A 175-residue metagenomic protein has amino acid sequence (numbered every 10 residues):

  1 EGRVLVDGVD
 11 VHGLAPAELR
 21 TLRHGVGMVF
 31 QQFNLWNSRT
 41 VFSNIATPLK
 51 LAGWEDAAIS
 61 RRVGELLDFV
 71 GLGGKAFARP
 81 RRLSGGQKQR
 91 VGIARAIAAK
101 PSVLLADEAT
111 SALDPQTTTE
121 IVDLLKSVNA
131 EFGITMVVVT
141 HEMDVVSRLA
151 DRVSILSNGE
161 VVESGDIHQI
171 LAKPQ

Functional and structural regions predicted by a protein language model:
R79-L83, Q87: Conserved ABC ATPase signature
K100: Conserved catalytic motifs of ABC-family nucleotide-binding domains
L104-D107: Catalytic Walker B motif of ABC-type/P-loop ATPase nucleotide-binding domains
T140-H141: H-loop/switch region of ABC-family ATPase nucleotide-binding domains
V146-R148: A short, surface-exposed alpha-helical micro-motif characterized by mixed small hydrophobic and charged/polar residues
S164-G165: ABC ATPase "signature
